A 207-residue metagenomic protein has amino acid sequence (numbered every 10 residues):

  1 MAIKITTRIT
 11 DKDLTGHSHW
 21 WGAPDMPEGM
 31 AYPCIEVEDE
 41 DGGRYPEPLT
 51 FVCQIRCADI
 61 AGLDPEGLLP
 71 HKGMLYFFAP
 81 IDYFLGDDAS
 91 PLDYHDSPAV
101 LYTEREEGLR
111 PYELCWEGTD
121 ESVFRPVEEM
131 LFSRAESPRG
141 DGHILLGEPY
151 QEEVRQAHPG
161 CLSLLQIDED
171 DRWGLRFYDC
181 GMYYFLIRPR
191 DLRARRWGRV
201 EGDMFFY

Functional and structural regions predicted by a protein language model:
M1-Y207: Preference for intrinsically disordered or flexible, low-complexity segments and adjacent hinge/connector residues
